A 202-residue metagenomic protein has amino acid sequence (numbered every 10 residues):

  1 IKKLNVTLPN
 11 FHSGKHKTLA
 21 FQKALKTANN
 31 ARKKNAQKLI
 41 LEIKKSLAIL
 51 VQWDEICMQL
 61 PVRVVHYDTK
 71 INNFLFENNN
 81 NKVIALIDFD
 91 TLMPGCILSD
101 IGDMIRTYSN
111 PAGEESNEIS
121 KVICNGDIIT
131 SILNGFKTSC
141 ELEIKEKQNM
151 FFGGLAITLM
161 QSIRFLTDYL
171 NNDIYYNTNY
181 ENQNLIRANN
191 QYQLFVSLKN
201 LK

Functional and structural regions predicted by a protein language model:
I1-L8, C140-E146: Surface-exposed helix-capping loop/turn segments at secondary-structure junctions
K3-H66, I71-K82, I174-T178: ATP-dependent phospho-/nucleotidyl transfer catalytic cores
F21-N35, G135-L142, A188-K202: Charged/polar, low-hydrophobicity segments characteristic of intrinsically disordered regions and flexible loops
P61, H66, M93, G154-L159 (+1 more regions): Secondary-structure capping and boundary motifs in well-ordered enzyme cores
N72-G113: Catalytic activation segment of kinase domains across protein kinase-like and atypical kinase folds
L98-E141, A156-Y175: Active-site activation/catalytic loop segments of kinase-like enzymes and analogous catalytic loops in related
I144-G154: All-alpha amphipathic helical-bundle segments outside canonical DNA-binding/catalytic cores that form hydrophobic
M160-K202: ATP/Mg2+ or Mg2+-diphosphate-binding catalytic cores that bind nucleotide phosphates or diphosphates via glycine-rich
